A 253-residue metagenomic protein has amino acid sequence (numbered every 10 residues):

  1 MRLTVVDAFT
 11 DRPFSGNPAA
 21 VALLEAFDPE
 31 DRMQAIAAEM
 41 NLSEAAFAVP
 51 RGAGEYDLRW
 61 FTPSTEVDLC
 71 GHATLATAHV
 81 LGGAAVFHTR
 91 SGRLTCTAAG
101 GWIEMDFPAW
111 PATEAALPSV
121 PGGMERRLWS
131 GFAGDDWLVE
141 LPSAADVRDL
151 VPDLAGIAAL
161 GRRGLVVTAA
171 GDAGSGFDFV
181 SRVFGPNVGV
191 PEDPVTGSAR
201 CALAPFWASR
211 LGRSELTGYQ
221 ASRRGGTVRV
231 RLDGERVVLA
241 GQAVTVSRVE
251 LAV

Functional and structural regions predicted by a protein language model:
M1-V253: Active-site proximal loop and beta-alpha junction motif in alpha/beta enzyme cores
